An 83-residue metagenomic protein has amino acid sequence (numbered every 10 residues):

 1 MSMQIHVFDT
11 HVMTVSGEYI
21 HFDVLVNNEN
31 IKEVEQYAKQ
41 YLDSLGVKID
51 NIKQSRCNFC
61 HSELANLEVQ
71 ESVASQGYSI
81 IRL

Functional and structural regions predicted by a protein language model:
M1-Q36, Y41, A65: Intrinsic disorder/low-complexity detector
Y37-L83: Acidic, low-complexity intrinsically disordered segments
